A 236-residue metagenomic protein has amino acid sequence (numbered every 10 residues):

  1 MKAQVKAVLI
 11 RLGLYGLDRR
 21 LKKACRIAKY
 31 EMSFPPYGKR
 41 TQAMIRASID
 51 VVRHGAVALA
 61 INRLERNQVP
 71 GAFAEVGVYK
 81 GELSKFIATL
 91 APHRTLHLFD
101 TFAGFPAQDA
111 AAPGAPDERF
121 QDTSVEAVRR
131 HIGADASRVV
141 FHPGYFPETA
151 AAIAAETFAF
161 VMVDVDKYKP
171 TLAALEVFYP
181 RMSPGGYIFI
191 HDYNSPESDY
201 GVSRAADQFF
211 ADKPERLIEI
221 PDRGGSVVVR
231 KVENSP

Functional and structural regions predicted by a protein language model:
M1-A47: Membrane-proximal basic amphipathic "stem/tether" segments
F34-S48, A58, V69-P236: S-adenosylmethionine/decaboxylated-SAM
H54-Q68: Conserved alpha-helix/loop element of class I SAM-dependent methyltransferases that forms part of the SAM/SAH-binding
